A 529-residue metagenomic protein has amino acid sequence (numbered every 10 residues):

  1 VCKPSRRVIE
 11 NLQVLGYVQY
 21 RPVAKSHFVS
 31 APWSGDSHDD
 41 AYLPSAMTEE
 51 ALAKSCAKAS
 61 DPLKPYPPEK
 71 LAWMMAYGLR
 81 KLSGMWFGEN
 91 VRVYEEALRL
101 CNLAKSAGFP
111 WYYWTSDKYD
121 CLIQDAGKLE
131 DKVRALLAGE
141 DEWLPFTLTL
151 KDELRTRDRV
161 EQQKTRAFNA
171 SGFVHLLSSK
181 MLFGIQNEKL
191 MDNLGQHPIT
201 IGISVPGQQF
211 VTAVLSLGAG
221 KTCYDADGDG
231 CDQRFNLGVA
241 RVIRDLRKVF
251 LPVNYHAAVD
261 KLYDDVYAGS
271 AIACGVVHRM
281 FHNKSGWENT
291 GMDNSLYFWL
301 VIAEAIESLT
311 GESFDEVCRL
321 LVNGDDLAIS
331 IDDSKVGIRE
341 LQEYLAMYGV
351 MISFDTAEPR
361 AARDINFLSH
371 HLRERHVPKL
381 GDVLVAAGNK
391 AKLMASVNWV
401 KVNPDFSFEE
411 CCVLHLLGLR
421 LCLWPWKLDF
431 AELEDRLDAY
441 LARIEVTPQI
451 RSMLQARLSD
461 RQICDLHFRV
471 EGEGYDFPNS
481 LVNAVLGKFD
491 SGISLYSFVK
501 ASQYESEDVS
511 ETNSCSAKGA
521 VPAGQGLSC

Functional and structural regions predicted by a protein language model:
V1-C529: Viral RNA-dependent RNA polymerase
